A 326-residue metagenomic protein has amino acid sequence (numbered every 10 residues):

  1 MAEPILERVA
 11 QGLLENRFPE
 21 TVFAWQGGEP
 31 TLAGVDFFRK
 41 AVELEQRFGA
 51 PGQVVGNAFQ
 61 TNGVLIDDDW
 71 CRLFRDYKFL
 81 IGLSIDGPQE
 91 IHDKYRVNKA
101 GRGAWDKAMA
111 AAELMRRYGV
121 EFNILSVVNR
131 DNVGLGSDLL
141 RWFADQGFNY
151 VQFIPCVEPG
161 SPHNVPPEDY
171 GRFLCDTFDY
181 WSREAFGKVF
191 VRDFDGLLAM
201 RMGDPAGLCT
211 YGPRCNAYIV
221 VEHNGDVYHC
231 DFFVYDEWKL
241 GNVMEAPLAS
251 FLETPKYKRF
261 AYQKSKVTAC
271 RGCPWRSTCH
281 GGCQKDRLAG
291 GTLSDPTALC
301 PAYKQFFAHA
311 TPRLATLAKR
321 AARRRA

Functional and structural regions predicted by a protein language model:
M1-P4: Canonical Radical SAM [4Fe-4S] cluster-binding loop centered on the CxxxCxxC motif and its immediate flanking residues
L6-Q26, A33-C156: Radical SAM/AdoMet-radical enzyme domain recognition
Q89-D93, P162, G282: Short acidic/His/Gly/Ser-rich catalytic and metal-binding motifs that mark active-site loops of diverse hydrolases
K94-D106, E113, R117-C215, V220-V221 (+1 more regions): Radical SAM enzyme [4Fe-4S]-AdoMet core and its adjacent flexible, acidic and glycine-rich loops/tails across
V234-A326: Flexible mid-to-C-terminal extensions adjoining Fe-S/redox cofactors in radical SAM and related proteins
